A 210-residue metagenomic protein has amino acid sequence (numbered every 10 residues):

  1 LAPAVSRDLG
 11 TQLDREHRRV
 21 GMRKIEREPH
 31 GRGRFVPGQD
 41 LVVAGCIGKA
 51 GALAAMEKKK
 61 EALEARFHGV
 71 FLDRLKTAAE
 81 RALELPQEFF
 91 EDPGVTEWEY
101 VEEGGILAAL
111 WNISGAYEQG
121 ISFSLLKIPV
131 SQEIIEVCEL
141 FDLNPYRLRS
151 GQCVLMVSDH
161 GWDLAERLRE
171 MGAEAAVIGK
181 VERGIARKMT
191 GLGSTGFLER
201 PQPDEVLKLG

Functional and structural regions predicted by a protein language model:
L1-L53, K180: Glycine-rich anion-binding loops of enzyme active sites
A4, R32-V36, F89-D92, G115 (+3 more regions): Solvent-exposed alpha-helices and their adjacent loops that cap or buttress functional pockets in soluble metabolic
L53-L75: Short, compositionally biased
E57-A62, W111-E118, E139-F141, E166-E174: Short, solvent-exposed amphipathic alpha-helical segments in soluble enzyme and RNA/protein-processing domains
L75-R149: Active-site-proximal betaalpha loop/short-helix elements that scaffold phosphoryl/nucleotidyl transfer chemistry
V157-D163: Helix N-cap motif at beta-to-alpha junctions
M171-G210: Acidic, Ser/Thr/Pro-rich beta/coil linker or hinge segments at domain junctions
